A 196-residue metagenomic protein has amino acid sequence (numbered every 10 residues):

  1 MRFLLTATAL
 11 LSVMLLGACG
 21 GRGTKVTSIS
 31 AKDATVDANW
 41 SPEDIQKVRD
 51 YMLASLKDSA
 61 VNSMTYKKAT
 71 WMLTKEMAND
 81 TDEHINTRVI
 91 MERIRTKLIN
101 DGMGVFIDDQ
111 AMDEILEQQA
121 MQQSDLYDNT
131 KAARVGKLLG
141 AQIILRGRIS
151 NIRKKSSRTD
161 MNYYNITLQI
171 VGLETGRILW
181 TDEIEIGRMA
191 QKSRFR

Functional and structural regions predicted by a protein language model:
M1-G17: Sec-dependent bacterial lipoprotein signal peptides
V13-A38, R196: Bacterial Sec signal peptide processing site at the extreme N-terminus
G20-T24, Q142-R194: Amphipathic beta-strand/beta-sheet edge segments enriched in Tyr/Trp
T27-W40, T70-D80: Acidic/histidine-rich, surface-exposed loop or edge segments in extracytoplasmic proteins
D37-V48, M64-Y66, D82-N86, I90 (+5 more regions): Extracytoplasmic/periplasmic, Sec-exported soluble proteins
Y51, S55-L126, T175-T181: N-terminal segment of the mature soluble domain
M52-L56, W71-E76, L126-K155: A short, hydrophobic beta-strand-centered structural micro-motif
D125-L126, K192-R196: Short, surface-exposed secondary-structure junctions/capping segments
